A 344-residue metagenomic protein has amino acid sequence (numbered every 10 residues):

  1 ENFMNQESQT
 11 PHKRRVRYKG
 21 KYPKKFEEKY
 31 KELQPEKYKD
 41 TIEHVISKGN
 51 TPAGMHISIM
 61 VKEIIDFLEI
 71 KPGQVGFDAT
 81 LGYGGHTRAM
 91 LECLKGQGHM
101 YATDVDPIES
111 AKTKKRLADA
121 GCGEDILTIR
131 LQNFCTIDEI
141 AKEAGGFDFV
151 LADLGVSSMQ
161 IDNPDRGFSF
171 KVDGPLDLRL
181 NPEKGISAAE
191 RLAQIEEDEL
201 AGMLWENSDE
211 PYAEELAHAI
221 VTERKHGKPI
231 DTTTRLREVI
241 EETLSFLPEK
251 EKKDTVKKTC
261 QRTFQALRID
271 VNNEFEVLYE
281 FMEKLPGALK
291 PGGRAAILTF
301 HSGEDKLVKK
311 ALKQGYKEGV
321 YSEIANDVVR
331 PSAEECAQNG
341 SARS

Functional and structural regions predicted by a protein language model:
F3-S344: S-adenosyl-L-methionine-dependent methyltransferase catalytic core, i.e., the SAM/SAH-binding region
